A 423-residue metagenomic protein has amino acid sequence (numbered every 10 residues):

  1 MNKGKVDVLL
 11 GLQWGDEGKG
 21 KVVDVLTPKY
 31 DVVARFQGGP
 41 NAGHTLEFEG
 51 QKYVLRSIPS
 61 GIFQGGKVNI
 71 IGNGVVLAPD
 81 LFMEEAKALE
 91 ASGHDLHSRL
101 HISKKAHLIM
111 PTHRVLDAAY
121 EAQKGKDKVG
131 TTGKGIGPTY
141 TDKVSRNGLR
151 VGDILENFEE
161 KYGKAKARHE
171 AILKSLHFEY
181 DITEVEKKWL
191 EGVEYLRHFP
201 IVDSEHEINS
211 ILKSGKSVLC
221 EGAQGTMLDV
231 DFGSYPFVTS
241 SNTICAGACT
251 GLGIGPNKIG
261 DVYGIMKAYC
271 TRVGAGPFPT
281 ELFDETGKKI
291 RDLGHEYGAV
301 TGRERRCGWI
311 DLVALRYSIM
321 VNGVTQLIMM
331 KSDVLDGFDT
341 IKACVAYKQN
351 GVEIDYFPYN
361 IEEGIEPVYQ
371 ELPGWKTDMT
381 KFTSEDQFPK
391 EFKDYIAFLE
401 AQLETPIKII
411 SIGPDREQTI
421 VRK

Functional and structural regions predicted by a protein language model:
M1-K423: Non-transmembrane, aqueous-exposed alpha-helical and coiled segments at domain scale
